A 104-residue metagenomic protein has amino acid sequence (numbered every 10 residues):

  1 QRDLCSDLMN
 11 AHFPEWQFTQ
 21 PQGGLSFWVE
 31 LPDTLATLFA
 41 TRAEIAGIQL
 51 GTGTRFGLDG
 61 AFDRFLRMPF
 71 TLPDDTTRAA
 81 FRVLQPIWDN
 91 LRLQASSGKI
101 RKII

Functional and structural regions predicted by a protein language model:
Q1-I104: PLP-dependent class I/II
